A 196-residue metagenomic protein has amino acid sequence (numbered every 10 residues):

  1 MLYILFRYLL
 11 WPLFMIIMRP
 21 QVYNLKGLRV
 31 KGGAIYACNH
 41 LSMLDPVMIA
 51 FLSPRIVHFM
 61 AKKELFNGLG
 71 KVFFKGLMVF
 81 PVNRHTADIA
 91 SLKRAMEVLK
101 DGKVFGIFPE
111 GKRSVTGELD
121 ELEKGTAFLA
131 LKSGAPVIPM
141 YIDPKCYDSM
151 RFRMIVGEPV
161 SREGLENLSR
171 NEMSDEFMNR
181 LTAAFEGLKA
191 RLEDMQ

Functional and structural regions predicted by a protein language model:
M1-V22: N-terminal membrane-anchoring alpha-helices
F6, F66-G70, Y147-S149: Short, glycine/polar-rich helix-capping loops at beta-to-alpha or helix-loop-helix junctions that flank or form
L9-L10, L77-V82, P109-K112: Short, basic, glycine/proline-bearing loop/turn elements
M15, L25-T86: Catalytic core of membrane glycerolipid acyltransferases/transacylases, capturing the structured, soluble-facing
R19, G33, I56, R151-R153 (+1 more regions): A residue-level signal for beta-strand positions that form part of recognition/binding surfaces within mature
P20, R55-I56, F80, G102 (+2 more regions): Secondary-structure boundary/capping positions in well-ordered alpha/beta enzyme cores
Q21, A87-L92: Glycine-rich, highly charged phosphate/nucleotide-binding loops
A90-Q196: Non-catalytic C-terminal accessory region of glycerolipid acyltransferases and related lyso-lipid remodeling enzymes
